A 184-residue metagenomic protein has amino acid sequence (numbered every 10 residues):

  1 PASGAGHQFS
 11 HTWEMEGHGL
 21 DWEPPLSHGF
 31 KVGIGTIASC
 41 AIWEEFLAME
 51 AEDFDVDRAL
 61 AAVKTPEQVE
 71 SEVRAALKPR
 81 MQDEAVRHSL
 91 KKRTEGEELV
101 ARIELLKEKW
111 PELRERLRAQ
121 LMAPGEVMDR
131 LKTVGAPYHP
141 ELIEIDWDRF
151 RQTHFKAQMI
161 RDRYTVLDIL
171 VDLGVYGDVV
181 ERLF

Functional and structural regions predicted by a protein language model:
P1-A48: A conserved active-site cap/scaffold subdomain adjacent to cofactor or substrate pockets
M49-F184: C-terminal charged capping/lid subdomain of soluble metabolic enzymes
